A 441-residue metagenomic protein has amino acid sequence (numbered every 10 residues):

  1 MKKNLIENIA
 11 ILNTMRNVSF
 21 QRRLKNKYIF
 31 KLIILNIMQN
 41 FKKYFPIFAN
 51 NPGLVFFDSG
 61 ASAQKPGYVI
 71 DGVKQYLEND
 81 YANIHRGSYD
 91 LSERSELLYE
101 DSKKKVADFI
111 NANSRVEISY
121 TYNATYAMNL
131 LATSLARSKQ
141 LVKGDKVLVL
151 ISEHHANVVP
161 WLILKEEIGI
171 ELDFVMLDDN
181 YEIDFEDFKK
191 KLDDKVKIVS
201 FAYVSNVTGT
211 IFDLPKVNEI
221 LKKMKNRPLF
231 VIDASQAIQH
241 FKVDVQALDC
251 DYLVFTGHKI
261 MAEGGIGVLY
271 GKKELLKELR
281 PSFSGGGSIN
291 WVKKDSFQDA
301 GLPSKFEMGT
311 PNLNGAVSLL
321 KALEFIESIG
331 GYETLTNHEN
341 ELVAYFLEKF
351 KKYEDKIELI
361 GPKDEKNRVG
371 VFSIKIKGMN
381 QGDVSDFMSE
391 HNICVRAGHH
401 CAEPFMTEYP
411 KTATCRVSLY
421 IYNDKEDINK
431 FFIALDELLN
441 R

Functional and structural regions predicted by a protein language model:
N4, N8, N13, N26-Y28: Intrinsic-disorder-associated, low-complexity terminal segments enriched in Asp/Asn/His/Tyr and depleted of Lys/Arg
F20, Y28-F30: Aromatic (phenylalanine/tyrosine) cluster motif
I33-R441: Pyridoxal 5′-phosphate
